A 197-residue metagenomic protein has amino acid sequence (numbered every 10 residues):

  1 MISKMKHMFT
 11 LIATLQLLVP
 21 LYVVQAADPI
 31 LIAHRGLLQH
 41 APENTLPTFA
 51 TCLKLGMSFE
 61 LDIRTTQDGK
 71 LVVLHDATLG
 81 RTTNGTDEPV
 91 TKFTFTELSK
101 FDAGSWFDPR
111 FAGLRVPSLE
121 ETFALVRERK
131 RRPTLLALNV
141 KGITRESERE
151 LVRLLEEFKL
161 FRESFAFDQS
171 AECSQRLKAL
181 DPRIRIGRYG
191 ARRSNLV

Functional and structural regions predicted by a protein language model:
I2-I12: Bacterial N-terminal signal peptides that target proteins for export
T10-P20: Bacterial N-terminal signal peptides
A26-Q39, G104-S105, F111-L114: Long, acidic (Asp/Glu-rich), low-complexity accessory segments flanking structured domains
I30-I32, S58-E60, P133-A137, E163-A166 (+1 more regions): Structural preference for beta-strand elements that scaffold enzyme active sites
A41-T51, T122, E148, A191-V197: Short, acidic/polar
T48-T65: Catalytic domains of carbohydrate-active enzymes, especially glycoside hydrolases
H75-L180: Metal-dependent phosphodiesterase/phospholipase catalytic core, i.e., the His/Asp/Glu-rich active-site region
P109-G113, R188-V197: C-terminal active-site rim and adjoining tail of enzyme catalytic domains
